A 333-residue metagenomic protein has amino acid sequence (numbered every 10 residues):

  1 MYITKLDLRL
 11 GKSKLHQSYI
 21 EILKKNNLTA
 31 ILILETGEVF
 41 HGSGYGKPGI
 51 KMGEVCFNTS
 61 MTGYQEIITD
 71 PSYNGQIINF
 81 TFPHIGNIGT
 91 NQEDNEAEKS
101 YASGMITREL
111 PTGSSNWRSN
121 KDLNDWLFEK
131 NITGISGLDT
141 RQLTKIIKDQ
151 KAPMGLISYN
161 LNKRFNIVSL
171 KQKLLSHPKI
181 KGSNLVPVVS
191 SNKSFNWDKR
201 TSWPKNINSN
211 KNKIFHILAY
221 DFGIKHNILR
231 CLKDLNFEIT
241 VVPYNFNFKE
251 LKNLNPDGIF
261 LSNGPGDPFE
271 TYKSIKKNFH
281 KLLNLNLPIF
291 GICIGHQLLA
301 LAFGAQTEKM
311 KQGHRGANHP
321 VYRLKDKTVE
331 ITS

Functional and structural regions predicted by a protein language model:
Y2-L6, S13-K249, L254, G266: RNA-binding accessory domains that recognize and position tRNA/RNA substrates
S136-G137, L218-F222, L261, I292-C293 (+1 more regions): Active-site-adjacent beta-strand anchor residues
G258, S262-T332: Cysteine-nucleophile active-site neighborhood
